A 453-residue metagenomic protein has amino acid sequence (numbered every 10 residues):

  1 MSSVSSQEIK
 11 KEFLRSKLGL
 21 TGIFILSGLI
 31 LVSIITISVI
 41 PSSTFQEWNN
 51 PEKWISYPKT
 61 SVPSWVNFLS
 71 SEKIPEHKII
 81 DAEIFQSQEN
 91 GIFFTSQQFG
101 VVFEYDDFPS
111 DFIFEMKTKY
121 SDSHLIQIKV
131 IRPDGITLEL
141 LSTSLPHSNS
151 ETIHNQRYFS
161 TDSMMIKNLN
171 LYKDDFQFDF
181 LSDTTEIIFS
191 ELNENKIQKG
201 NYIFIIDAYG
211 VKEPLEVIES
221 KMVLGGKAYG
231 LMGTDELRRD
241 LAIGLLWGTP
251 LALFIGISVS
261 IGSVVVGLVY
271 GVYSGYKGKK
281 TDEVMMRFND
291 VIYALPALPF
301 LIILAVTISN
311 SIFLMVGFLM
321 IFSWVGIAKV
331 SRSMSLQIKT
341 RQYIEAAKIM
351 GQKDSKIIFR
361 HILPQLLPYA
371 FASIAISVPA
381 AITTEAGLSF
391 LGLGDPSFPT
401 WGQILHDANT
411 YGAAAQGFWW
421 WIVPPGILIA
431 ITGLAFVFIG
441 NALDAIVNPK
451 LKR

Functional and structural regions predicted by a protein language model:
M1-G256, A408-G426, A430-I431, D444-R453: Gly/Trp-centered helix-boundary motif
T234-R453: Alpha-helical transmembrane segments of integral membrane proteins, especially multi-pass inner/plasma-membrane
